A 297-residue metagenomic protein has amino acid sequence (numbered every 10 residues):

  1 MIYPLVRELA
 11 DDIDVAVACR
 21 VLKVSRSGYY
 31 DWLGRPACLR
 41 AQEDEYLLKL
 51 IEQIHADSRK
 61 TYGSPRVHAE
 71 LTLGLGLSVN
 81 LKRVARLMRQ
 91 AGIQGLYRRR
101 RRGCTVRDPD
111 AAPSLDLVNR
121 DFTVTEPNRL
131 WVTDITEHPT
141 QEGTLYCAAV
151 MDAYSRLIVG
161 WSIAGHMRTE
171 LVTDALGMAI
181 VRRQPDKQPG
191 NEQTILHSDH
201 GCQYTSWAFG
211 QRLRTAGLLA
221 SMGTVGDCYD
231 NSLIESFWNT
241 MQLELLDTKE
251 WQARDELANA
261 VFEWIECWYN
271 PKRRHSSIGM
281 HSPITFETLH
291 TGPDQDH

Functional and structural regions predicted by a protein language model:
M1-H297: Charged DNA-binding/catalytic regions of mobile-element recombinases
